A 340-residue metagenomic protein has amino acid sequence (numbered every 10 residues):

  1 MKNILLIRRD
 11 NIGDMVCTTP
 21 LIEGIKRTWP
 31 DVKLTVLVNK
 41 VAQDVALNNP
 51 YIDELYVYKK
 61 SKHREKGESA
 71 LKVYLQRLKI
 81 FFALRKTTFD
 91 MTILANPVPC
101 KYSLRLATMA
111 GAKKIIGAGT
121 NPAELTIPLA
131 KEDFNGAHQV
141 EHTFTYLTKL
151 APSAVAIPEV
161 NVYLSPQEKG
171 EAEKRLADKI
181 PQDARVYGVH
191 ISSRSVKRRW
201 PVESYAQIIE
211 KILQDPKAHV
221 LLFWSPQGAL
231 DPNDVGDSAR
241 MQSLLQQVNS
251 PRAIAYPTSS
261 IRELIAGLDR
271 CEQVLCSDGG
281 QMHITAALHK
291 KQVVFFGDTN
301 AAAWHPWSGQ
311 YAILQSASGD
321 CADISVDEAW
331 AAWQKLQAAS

Functional and structural regions predicted by a protein language model:
M1-S340: Catalytic machinery of carbohydrate-active enzymes, primarily nucleotide-sugar-dependent glycosyltransferases
